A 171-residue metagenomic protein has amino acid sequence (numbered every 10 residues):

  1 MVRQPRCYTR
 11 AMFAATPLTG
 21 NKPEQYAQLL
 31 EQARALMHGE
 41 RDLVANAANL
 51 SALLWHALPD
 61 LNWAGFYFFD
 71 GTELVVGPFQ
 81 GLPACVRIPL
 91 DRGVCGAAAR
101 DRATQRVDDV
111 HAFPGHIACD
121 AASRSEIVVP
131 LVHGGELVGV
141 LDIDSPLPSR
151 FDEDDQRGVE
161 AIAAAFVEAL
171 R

Functional and structural regions predicted by a protein language model:
R6-P78, L82, A161, F166-L170: Intrinsically disordered, low-complexity terminal regulatory regions
L61, F69-C119: Regulatory sensory and allosteric helical modules in signal-transduction proteins and certain transcription factors
W63, V128, V140: Short hydrophobic/aromatic beta-strand element in the GNAT-like acyltransferase core that lines or flanks the acyl-donor
L82, S145-P146: A short acidic/small-residue loop/turn micro-motif
S125-V132: A short, aliphatic-rich beta-strand micro-motif
V132-S145: Sensory-domain boundary capping and coupling elements
F151-G158, E168-A169: Well-ordered alpha/beta subsegment
